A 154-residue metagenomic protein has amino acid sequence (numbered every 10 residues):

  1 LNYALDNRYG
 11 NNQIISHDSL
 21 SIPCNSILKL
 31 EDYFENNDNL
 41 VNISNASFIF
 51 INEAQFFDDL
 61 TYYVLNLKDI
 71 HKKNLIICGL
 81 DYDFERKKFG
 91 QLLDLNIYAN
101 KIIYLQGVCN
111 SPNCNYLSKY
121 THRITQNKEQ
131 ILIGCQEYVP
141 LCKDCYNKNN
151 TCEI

Functional and structural regions predicted by a protein language model:
L1-L40, D83-D94, Y104-G107, N115-L117 (+2 more regions): Conserved P-loop
I43-F57: Conserved P-loop NTPase "ATPase switch" module shared by AAA+ and STAND
S44-N45, H71, Y138: Residue-level preference for short coil/turn positions at secondary-structure junctions
F50, K72-D81: Structural recognition of the conserved hydrophobic beta-strand(s) that form the central parallel beta-sheet of P-loop
E53-L65, Y82-F89: Conserved ATPase-coupling elements of RecA-like P-loop NTPase cores
F57-I76, L93: Short, conserved "post-DEAD/DEAH" coupling segment immediately C-terminal to helicase motif II within the SF2/RecA-like
A99: Short basic (Lys/Arg) and small-residue
P112: Short, thiol/selenol-centered motifs that function as redox-active sites or metal-ligating centers
